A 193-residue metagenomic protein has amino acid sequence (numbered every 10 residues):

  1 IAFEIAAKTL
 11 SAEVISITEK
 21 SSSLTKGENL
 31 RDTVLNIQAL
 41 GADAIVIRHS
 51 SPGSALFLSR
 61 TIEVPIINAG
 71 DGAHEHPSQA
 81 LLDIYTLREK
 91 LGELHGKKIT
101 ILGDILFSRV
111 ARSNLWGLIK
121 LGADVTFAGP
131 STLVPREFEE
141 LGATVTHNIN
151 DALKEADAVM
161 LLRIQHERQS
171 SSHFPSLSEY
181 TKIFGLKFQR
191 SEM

Functional and structural regions predicted by a protein language model:
I1-A6, E89-L162: Glycine-rich phosphate/diphosphate-binding loop of Rossmann-like nucleotide-binding domains
I1-Y85: Phosphate/diphosphate ligand-binding glycine-rich loop within oxidoreductases
E4, V34, A55-L56, L115-W116 (+2 more regions): Short amphipathic alpha-helical segments and helix-helix/interface helices
S21-T25, A44, G103-I105, F138-E139 (+1 more regions): Short, flexible loop segments at the rims of nucleotide/cofactor-binding pockets, characterized by
N29-L30, S51, A111, V145 (+1 more regions): Amphipathic coiled-coil/heptad-repeat helices and related helical stalk/stem segments that mediate oligomerization
N36-A39, L58-T61, P65, L91-H95 (+3 more regions): Solvent-exposed alpha-helices and their adjacent loops that cap or buttress functional pockets in soluble metabolic
S50-S51, I105, R163-R168: Short glycine-rich anion-binding loops that position phosphate/pyrophosphate groups of nucleotides and phosphorylated
F138-M193: Rossmann-like adenosine-cofactor binding region
